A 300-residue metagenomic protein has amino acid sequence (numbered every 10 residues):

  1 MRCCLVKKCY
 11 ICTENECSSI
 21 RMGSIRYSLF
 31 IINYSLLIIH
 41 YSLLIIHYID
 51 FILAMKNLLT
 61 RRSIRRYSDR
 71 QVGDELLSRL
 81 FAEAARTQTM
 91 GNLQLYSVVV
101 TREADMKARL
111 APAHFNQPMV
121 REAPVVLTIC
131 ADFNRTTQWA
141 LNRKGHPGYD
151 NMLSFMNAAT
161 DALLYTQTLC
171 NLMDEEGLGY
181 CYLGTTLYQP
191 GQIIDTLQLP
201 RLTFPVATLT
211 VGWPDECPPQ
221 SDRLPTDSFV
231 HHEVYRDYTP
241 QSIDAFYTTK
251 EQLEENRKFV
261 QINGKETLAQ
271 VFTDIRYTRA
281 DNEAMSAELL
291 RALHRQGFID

Functional and structural regions predicted by a protein language model:
C3-C4, C9-C12, C17: Cysteine-centered motifs
Y10, L44-I52: Short, positively charged and aromatic/hydrophobic N-terminal segments
R26-H47: Arg/Gly-rich low-complexity intrinsically disordered repeat tracts
D50-D300: Acidic, surface-exposed loops and disordered segments
